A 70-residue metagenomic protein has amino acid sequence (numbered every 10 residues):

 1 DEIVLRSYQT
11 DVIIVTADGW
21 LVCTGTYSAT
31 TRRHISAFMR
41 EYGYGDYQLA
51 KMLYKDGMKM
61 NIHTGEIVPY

Functional and structural regions predicted by a protein language model:
D1-Y70: Terminal leader/tail segments of proteins
